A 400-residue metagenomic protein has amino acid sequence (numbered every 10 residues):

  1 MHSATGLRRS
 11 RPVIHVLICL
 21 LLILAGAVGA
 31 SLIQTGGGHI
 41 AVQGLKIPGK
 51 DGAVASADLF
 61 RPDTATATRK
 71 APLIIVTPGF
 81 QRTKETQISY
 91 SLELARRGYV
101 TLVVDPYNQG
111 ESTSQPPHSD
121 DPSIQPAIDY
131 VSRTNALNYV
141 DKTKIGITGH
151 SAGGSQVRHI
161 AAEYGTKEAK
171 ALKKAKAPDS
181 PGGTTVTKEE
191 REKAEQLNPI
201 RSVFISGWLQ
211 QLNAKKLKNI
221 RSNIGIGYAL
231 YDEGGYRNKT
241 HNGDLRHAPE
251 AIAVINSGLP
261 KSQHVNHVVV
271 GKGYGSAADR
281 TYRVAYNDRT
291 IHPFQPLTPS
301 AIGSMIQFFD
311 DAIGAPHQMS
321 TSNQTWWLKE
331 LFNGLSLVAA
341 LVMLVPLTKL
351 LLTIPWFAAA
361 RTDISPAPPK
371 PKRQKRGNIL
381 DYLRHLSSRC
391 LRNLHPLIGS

Functional and structural regions predicted by a protein language model:
M1, L24-G29, R69, L73-I75: Short intrinsically disordered, low-complexity coil segments enriched in acidic
M1-T5, D179-P181: Short, intrinsically disordered terminal tails adjacent to the first/last structured region
H2, H15-I18, G29-A30, V103 (+2 more regions): Short hydrophobic/aromatic-rich motifs at helix boundaries and adjacent loops
G6-P48, S56-D58: An N-terminal hydrophobic leader/cap segment in hydrolases
H39-T325: Soluble extramembrane regions of membrane proteins in the secretory/endomembrane system
N323-S400: Core alpha-helical transmembrane segments of integral membrane proteins
